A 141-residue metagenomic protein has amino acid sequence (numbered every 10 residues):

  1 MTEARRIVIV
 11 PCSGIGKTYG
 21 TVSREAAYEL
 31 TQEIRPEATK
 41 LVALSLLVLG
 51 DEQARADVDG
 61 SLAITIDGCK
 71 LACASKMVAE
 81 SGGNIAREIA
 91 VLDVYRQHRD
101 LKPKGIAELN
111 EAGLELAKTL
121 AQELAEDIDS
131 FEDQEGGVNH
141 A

Functional and structural regions predicted by a protein language model:
M1-A43, D51-L62, A72-A141: Iron-sulfur (Fe-S) cluster-binding modules
L46: An acidic- and aromatic-residue-enriched active-site/binding cleft used to recognize and process polar
T65-I66: Redox-cofactor binding/interface segments in oxidoreductases and associated redox assembly factors
C69: Short cysteine clusters
